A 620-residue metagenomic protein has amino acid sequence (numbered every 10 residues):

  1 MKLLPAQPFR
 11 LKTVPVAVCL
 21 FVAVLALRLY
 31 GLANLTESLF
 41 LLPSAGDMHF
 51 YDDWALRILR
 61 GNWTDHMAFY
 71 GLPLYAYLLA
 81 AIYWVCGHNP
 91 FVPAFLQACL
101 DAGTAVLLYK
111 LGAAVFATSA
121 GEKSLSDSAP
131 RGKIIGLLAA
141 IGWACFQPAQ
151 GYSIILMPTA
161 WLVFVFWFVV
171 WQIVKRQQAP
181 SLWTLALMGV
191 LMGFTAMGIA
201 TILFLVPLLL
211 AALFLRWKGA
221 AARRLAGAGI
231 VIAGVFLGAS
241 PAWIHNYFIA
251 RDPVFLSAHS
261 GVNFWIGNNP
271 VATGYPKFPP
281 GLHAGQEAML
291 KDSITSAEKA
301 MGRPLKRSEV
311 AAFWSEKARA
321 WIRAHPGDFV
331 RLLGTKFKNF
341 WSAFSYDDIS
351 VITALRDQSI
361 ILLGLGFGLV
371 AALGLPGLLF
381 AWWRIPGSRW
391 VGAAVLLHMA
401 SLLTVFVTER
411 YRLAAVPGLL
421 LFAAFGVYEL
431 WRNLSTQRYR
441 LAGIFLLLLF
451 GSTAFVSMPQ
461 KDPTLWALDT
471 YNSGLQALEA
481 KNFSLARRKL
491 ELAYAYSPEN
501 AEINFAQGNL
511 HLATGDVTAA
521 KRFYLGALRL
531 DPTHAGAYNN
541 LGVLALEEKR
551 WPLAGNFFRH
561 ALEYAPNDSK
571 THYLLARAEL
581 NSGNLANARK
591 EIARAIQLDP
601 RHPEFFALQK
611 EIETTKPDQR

Functional and structural regions predicted by a protein language model:
M1-A33, A113, R223-G234: Start-transfer (signal-anchor) and selected internal transmembrane alpha helices of multi-pass inner/ER membrane
C19-L20, L108-C145, V163-F164, W183 (+1 more regions): Transmembrane-helix signature of polytopic, membrane-embedded enzymes that assemble or transfer cell-envelope glycans
N34-D52, D65-L78, G87-F91, P253-A258 (+4 more regions): Extracytoplasmic catalytic/substrate-binding loops of multi-pass membrane glycan-assembly enzymes
P43, Y70, L74-Y75, V92-G103 (+5 more regions): Multi-pass, polyprenyl lipid-linked donor-dependent membrane glycosyltransferases
V92, A320-V391: Membrane-interface anchor segments at the N-terminal boundary of transmembrane helices in multi-pass membrane enzymes
F95-E122, F168, Q172, A372-P376: Transmembrane-helix motifs of polytopic, lipid-linked glycan transferases
A129, I134-L137, Q172-G193, A222-G229 (+1 more regions): Short hydrophobic alpha-helices at membrane interfaces in multi-pass membrane enzymes
F255-K336: Membrane-proximal stem/loop segments at transmembrane-domain junctions that anchor or position
